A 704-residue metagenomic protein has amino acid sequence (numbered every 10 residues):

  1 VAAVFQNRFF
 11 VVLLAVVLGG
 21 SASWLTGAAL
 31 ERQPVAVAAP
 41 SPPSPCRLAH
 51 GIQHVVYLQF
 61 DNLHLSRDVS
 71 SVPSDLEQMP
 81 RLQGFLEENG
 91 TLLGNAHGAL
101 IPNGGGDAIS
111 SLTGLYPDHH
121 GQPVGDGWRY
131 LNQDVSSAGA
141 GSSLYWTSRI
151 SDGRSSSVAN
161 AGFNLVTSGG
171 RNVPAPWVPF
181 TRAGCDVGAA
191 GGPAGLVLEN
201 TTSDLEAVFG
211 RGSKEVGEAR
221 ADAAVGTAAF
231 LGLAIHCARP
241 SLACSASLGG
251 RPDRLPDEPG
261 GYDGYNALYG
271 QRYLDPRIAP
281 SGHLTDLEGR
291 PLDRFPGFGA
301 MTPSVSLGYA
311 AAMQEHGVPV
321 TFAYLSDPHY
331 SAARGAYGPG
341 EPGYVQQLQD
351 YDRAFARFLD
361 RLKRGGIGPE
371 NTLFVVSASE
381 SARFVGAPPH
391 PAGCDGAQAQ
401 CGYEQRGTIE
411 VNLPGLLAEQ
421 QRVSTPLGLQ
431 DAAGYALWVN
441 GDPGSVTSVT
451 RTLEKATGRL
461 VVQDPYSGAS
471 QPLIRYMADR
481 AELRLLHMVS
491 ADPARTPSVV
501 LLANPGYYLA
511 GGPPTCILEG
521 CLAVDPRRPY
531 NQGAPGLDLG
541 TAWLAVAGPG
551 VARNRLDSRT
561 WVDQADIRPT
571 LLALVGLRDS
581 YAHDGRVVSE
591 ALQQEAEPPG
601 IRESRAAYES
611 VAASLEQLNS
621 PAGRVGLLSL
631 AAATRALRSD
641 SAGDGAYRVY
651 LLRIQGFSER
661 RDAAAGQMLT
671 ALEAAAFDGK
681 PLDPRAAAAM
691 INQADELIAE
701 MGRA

Functional and structural regions predicted by a protein language model:
F9-F10, G20-P43: C-terminal region of N-terminal signal peptides and the immediate post-cleavage residues of exported proteins
R47, S74-E77, A99-P102, Q346-Q349 (+4 more regions): A short beta-strand-to-alpha-helix junction
H50-L65, L86, S111, V320-S326 (+5 more regions): Beta-strand elements within well-structured catalytic alpha/beta cores of enzymes that handle phosphate/sulfate esters
S66-H119: Short, structured active-site-proximal loop/turn typified by the sulfatase FGly-forming signature C/S-X-P-X-R
I101-G106, T113, H119-S247, R254 (+3 more regions): Secreted, luminal/periplasmic, and some membrane-associated catalytic domains that remodel anionic oxygen-ester
H120-V124, I235, P240-R353, S445-S448 (+1 more regions): Catalytic-adjacent loop/helix segments of enzymes that bind and process anionic phosphate/sulfate esters
A300-M301, M313, V320-T321, P328-F374 (+4 more regions): A long, amphipathic alpha-helix that forms part of the scaffold/cap immediately adjacent to metal-dependent active
Q463-V499, D566, L577-E609: Polar, surface-exposed loop/tail segments that function as active-site lids or cofactor/substrate-recognition elements
